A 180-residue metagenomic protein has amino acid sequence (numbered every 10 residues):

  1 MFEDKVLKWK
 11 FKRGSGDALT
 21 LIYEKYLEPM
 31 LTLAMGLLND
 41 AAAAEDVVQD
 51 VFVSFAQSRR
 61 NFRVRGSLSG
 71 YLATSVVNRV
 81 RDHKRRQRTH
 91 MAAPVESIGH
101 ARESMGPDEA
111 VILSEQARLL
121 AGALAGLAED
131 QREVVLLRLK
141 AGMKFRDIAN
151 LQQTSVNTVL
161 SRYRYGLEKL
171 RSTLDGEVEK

Functional and structural regions predicted by a protein language model:
M1-D4, H90-L113, A117: Internal acidic/polar
M1-P29, G36: N-terminal module of bacterial RNA polymerase sigma factors
F11, M30, A34, A44-F55 (+4 more regions): Short, small-hydrophobic-rich alpha-helical interface motif
K12-R13, N39, Q49-S67, R86-R88: Sigma70-family region 2
I22-A41, S58, L124, K169 (+1 more regions): Amphipathic, Lys/Arg- and hydrophobic-enriched alpha-helical face
K25-E28, G36-N39, A117, L136-K144: Short helix-capping/turn signature of helix-turn-helix
Q57-V64, T74-P94, L113: Arg/Lys-rich amphipathic alpha helix in sigma70-family domain 2
V77-R81, Q131, K140, R146 (+1 more regions): DNA-recognition helix of helix-turn-helix
